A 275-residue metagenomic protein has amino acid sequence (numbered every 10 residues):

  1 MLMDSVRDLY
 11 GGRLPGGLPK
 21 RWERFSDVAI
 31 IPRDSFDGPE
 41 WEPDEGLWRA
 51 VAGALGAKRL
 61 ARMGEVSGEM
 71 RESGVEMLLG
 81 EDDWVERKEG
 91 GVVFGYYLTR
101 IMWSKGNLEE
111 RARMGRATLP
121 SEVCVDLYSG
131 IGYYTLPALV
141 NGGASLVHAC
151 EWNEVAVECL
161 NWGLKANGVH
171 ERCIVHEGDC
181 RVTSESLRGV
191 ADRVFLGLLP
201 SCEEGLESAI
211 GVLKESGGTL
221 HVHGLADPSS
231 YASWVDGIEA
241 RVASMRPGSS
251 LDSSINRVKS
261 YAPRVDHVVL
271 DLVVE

Functional and structural regions predicted by a protein language model:
L9-F25, I30-I31, P43-G106: Non-catalytic substrate-recognition/targeting regions of SAM-dependent transferases
K105-P120: Conserved alpha-helix/loop element of class I SAM-dependent methyltransferases that forms part of the SAM/SAH-binding
S121-G130: Conserved class I S-adenosyl-L-methionine
V125, V147-H148: Conserved beta-strand positions in the Rossmann-like core of class I SAM-dependent methyltransferases
I131-A144: Conserved SAM-binding loop of SAM-dependent methyltransferases across substrates and taxa, primarily the Class I
C150-R193, S201: S-adenosyl-L-methionine
C202-E203, L220-E275: C-terminal catalytic and target-recognition region of SAM-dependent MTase-like enzymes, primarily methyltransferases
L206-G217: A short glycine-rich, Lys/Arg-flanked "PGG" loop and its adjoining helix->strand segment in the class I
